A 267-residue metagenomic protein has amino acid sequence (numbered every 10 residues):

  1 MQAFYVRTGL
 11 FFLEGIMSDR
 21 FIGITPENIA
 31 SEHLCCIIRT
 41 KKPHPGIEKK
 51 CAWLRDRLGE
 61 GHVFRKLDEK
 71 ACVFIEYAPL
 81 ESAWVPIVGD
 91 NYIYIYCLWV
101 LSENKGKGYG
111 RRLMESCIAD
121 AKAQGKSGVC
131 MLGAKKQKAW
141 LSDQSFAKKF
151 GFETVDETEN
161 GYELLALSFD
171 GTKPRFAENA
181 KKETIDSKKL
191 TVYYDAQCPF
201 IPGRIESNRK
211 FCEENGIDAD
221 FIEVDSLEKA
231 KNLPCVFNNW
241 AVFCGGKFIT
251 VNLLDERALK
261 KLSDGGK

Functional and structural regions predicted by a protein language model:
G15-D68, N179, C198-F200, R204-F211: Short amphipathic alpha-helix that is part of the acyltransferase structural core
G59-E76, V242-K247: Conserved beta-hairpin
K70-E81, Y94, W99: Conserved beta-strand in the GNAT
Y96-K105, K135: A short, internal acetyl-CoA/4′-phosphopantetheine-binding micro-motif in the GNAT/acyltransferase core
V100, G106-A121: Conserved acetyl-CoA-binding loop-helix of GNAT-fold acetyltransferases
A121-A139: Conserved GNAT acetyl-CoA-binding A-motif
K135-E159: Conserved active-site alpha-helix within GNAT-family acetyltransferase domains
G245-K267: Non-catalytic, surface beta->alpha helical segment in thiol-disulfide oxidoreductase systems
